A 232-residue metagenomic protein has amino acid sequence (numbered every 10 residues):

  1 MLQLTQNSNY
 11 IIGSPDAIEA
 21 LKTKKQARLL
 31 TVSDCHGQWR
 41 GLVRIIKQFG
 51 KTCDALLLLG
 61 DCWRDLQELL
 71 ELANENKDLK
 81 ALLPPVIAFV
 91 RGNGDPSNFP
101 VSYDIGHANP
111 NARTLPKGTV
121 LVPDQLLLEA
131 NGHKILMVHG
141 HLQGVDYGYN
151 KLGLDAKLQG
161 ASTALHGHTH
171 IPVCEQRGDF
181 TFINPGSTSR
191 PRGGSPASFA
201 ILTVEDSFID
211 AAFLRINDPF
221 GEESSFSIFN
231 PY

Functional and structural regions predicted by a protein language model:
L2-A130: Core catalytic region of metal-dependent phosphoesterases/phosphodiesterases, especially metallo-beta-lactamase-like
L2-Q26, Q159, I183-Y232: Binuclear metal-dependent phosphoesterase catalytic core
R28-H36, K134-H141, T181-G186, A211-F213: Active-site-proximal beta-strand elements of phosphoester/diester hydrolases
H36, C62-W63, G94-D95, H141-Q143 (+2 more regions): Catalytic metal-binding/acid-base residues of hydrolase active sites
G37-Q48, M137-A156: Pre-active-site segment of Zn-dependent metallo-hydrolases
A55, I135, T163: Short, Asp-centered acidic motifs that coordinate Mg2+ and/or phosphate in catalytic or ligand-binding sites
D78, A88, N109, L115-P116 (+1 more regions): Conserved beta-sheet core of the metallophosphoesterase superfamily
E129-G132, G178: Short strand-coil-strand connectors
